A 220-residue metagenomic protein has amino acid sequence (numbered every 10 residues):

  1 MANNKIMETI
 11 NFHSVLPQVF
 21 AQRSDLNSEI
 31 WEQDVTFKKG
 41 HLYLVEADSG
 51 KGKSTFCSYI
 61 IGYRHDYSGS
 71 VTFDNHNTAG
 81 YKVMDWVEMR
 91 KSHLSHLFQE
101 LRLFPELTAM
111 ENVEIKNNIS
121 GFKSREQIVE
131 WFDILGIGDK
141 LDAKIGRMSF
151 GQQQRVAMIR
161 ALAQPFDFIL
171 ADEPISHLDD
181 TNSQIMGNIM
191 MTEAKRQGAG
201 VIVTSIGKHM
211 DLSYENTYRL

Functional and structural regions predicted by a protein language model:
I61: Helix-to-loop junction immediately C-terminal to a conserved catalytic motif
G69-A79: Conserved ABC transporter NBD signature motif
T78-S95: ABC ATPase NBD coupling module
E100, L107-I119: Q-loop/switch helix immediately C-terminal to the Walker
R125-K140: Conserved ABC ATPase "signature" region
K144-Q152: Conserved ABC ATPase signature
I169-D172: Catalytic Walker B motif of ABC-type/P-loop ATPase nucleotide-binding domains
